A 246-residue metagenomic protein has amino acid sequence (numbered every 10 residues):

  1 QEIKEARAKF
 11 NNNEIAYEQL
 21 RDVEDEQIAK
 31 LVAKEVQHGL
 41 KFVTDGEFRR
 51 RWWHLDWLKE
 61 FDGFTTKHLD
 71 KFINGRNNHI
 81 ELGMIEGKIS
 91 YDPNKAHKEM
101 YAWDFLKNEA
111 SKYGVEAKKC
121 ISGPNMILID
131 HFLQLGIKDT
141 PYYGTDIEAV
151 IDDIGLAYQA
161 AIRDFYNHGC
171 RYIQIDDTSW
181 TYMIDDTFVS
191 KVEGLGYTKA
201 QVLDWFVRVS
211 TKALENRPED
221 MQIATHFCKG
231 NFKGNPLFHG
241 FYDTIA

Functional and structural regions predicted by a protein language model:
Q1-A246: Domain-level signal for soluble alpha/beta catalytic cores
